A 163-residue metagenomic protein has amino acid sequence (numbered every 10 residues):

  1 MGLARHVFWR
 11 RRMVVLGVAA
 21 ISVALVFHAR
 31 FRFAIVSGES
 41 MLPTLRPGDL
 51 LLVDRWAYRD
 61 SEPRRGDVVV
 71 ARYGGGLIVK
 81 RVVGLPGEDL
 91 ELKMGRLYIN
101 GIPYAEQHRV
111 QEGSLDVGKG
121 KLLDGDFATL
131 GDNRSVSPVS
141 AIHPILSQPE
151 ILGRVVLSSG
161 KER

Functional and structural regions predicted by a protein language model:
M1-R163: Extended hydrophobic leader/signal-anchor segments used for secretion and membrane insertion
